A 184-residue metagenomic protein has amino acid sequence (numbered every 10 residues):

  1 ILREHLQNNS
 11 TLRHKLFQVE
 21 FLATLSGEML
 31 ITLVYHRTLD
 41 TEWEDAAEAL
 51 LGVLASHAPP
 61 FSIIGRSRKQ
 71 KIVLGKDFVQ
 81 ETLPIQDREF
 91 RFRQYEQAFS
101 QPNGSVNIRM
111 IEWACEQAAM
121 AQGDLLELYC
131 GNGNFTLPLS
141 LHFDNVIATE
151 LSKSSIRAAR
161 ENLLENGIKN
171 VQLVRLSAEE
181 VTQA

Functional and structural regions predicted by a protein language model:
I1-L16: Extended interfacial segments that mediate partner engagement and assembly in macromolecular machines
Q7, T24, A119: Residue-level marker of positions within ordered structural domains that often coincide with functionally constrained
R13-S26: Short edge beta-strands and adjacent turn/loop segments
M29-L30, D124: Structural motif
L33-R37: Short beta-strand-to-loop capping motifs
T38-A184: Rossmann-like S-adenosyl-L-methionine
